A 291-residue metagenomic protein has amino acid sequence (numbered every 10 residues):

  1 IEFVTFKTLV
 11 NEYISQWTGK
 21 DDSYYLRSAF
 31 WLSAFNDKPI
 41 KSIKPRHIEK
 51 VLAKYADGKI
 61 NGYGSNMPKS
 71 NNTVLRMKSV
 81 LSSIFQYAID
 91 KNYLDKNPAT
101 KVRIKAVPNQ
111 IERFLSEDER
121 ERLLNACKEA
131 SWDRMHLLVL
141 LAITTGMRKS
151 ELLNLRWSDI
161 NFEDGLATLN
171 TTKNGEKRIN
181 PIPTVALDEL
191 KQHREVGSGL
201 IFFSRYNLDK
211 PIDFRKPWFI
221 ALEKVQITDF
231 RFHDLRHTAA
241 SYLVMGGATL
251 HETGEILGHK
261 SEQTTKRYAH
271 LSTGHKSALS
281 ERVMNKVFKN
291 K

Functional and structural regions predicted by a protein language model:
K7-M67, I84-Q86: Basic/aromatic-enriched alpha-helical hairpins
I43, R134-H136, T228-G247, A269: Short basic/aromatic active-site micro-motif
D57, Q192, S198, S204-L208 (+2 more regions): C-terminal secondary-structure termini that scaffold catalytic or DNA-interacting sites
N61, M67-N71, L75-M77, D90 (+7 more regions): Basic, Lys/Arg- and aromatic-enriched nucleic-acid-binding interface segment
F114, T171-G175, V185, L257-R282: Catalytic-site neighborhood detector that most strongly recognizes the C-terminal catalytic loop/helix of tyrosine
R122-A126, R178-T184, D188, Q192 (+1 more regions): DNA/chromatin major-groove-contacting recognition/catalytic segments
D159-L166, D229, A248-R267: Short, polar N-cap/turn motifs at the start of nucleic acid-interacting alpha helices
D164, P183-T228: Active-site/catalytic core of tyrosine-dependent DNA strand-transfer enzymes
